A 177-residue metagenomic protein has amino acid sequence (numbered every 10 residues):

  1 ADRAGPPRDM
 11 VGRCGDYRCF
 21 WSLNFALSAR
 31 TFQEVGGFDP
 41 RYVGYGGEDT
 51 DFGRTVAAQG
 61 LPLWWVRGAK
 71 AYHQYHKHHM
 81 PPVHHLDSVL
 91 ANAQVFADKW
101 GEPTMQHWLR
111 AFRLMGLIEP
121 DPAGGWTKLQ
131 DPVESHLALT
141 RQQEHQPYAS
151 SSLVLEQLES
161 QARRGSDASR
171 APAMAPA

Functional and structural regions predicted by a protein language model:
A1-A4, F25-Y42, W108, G124-H136: Charged, low-complexity, helix/coiled-coil-prone segments
A1-R18: Short, flexible, basic/aromatic active-site loop/helix in glycosyltransferases
R13-G15, G36-D39, H78: A short, structure-level motif marking secondary-structure boundaries and short turns
G15-T31, D121-G124, E144-P147, L153-R163: Short, charge-rich amphipathic segments
C19-L27, T31-G36, R41-A69: A short, conserved alpha-helix in the catalytic core of glycosyltransferases
R30, E34, T55, V95-K99 (+1 more regions): Residue-level signal for well-ordered alpha-helical scaffold segments within enzymatic catalytic domains
A58, P62-D131: Active-site-adjacent helix/loop segment of glycosyltransferases that harbors family-specific signature motifs
S135-A177: Membrane-interface aromatic/basic loop that binds lipid-linked glycans or pyrophosphate carriers, typified by
